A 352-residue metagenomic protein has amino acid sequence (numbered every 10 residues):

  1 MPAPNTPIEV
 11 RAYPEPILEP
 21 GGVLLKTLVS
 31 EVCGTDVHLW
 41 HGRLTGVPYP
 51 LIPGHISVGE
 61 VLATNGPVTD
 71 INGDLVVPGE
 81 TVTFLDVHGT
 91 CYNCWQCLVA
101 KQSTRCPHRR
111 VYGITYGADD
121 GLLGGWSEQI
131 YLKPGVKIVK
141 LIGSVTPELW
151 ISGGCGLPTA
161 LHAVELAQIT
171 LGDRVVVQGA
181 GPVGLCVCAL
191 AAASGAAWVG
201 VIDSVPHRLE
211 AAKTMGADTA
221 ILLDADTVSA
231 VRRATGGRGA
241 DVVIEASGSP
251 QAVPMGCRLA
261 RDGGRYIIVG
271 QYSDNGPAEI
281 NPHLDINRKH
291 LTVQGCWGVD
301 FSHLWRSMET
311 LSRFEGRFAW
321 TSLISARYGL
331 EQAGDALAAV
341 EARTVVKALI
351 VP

Functional and structural regions predicted by a protein language model:
A3, P14-E15, P48-G54, G117-L122 (+2 more regions): Short Gly/Pro-enriched turn/cap motifs at secondary-structure boundaries
P14-S30, L44-W95, I142-G143: Glycine-rich beta-strand-centered segment in the early N-terminal region that forms part of a ligand/cofactor-binding
C33, L85-V139: Cysteine-cluster motifs in flexible loop/terminal segments that predominantly coordinate metals
T35-W40: Cytochrome P450 core scaffold surrounding the K-helix E-X-X-R motif and the conserved "meander" helix-loop region
E128-Q129, I142-A225, S229: Mid-domain Rossmann-like dinucleotide-binding core that forms the NAD(H)/NADP(H) cofactor-binding site
A167-L171, E210-T292: Glycine-rich cofactor phosphate-binding loops and adjacent beta1-alpha1 units of small-molecule cofactor enzyme domains
P206, P254-R258, F301-P352: C-terminal hydrophobic helical "lid"/dimerization subdomain of Rossmann-like NAD(P)H-dependent oxidoreductases
R233, G237, D274-I324, T344: C-terminal substrate-binding/catalytic core of Rossmann-like NAD(P)-dependent dehydrogenases/reductases
